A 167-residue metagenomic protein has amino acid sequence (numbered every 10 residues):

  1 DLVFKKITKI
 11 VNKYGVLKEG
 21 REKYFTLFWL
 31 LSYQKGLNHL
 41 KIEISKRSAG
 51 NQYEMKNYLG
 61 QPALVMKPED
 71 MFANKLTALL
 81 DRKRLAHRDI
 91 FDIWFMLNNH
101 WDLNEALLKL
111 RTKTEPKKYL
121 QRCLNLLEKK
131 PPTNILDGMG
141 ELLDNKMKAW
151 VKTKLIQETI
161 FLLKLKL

Functional and structural regions predicted by a protein language model:
L2-L167: Structured mid-to-C-terminal alpha-helical surface segments
